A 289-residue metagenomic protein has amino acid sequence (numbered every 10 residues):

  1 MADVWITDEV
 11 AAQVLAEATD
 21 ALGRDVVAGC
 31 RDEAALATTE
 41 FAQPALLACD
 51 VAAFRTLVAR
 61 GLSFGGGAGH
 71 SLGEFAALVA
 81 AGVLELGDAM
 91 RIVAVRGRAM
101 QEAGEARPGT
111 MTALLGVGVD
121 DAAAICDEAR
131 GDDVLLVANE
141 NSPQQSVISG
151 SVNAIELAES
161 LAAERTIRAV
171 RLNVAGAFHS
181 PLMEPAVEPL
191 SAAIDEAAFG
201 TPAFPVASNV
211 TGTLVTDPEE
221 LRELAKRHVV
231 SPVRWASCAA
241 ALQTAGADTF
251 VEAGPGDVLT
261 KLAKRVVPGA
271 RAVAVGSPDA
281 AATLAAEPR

Functional and structural regions predicted by a protein language model:
M1-A123, L172, T249-T283: FabD-like malonyl-/acyl-CoA
A12, T19-R24, E33, A81-P232: Alpha/beta catalytic cores of group-transfer enzymes, especially the acyltransferase/condensing modules of polyketide
A154, A193, A270, P278-R289: NAD(P)-dependent dehydrogenase/reductase Rossmann-like domain
S231-A247: A short, acidic, amphipathic alpha-helical segment used as a generic capping/interface helix at domain edges
